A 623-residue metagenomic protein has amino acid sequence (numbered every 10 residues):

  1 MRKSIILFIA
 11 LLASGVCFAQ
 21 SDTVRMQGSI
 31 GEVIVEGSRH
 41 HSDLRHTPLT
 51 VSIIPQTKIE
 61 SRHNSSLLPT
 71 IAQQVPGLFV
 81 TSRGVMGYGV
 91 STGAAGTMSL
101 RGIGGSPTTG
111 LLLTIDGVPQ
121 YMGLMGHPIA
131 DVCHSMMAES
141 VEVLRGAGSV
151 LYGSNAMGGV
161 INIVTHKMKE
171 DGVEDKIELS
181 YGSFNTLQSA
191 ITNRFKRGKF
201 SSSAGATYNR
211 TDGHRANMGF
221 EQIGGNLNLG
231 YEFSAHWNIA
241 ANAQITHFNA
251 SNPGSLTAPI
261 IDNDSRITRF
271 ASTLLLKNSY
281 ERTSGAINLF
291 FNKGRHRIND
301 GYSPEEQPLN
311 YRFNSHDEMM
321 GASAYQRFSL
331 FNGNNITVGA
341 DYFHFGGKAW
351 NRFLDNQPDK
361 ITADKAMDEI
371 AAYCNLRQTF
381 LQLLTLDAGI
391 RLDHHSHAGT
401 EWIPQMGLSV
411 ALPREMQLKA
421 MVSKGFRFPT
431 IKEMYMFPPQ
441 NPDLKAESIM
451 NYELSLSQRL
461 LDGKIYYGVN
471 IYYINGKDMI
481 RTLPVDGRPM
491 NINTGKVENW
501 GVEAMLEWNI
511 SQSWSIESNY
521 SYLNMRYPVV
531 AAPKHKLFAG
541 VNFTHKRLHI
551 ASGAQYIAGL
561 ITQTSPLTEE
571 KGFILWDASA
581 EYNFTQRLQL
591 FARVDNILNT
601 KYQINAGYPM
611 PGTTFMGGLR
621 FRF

Functional and structural regions predicted by a protein language model:
Q20-E60, L68: Short, acidic, small-residue-rich periplasmic hinge/interaction motif at the N-terminus of Gram-negative outer-membrane
P69-V118: Extracytoplasmic beta-strand/coil segments of soluble accessory domains associated with Gram-negative outer-membrane
V118-R145: Short acidic/polar hinge/loop motifs at secondary-structure boundaries that mediate gating or recognition
G148, V160, V164-F195, A204-A206 (+1 more regions): Short strand-turn segments of transmembrane beta-barrel domains in outer membranes, especially the first one or two
T211-M218, Q222, H236-M319: Flexible loop and strand-edge segments within Gram-negative outer membrane beta-barrel domains
N249-S251, R295-R297, G346-G347, N351 (+7 more regions): Surface-exposed extracellular loop regions of Gram-negative outer-membrane beta-barrel proteins, predominantly
L256-S279, S315, K365-M367, E415-Q417 (+4 more regions): Outer-membrane beta-barrel signature, preferentially recognizing the C-terminal barrel domain of Gram-negative
T379-L381, I471-N475, I492-L560, R587-Q589 (+1 more regions): Gram-negative outer-membrane beta-barrel transporters
